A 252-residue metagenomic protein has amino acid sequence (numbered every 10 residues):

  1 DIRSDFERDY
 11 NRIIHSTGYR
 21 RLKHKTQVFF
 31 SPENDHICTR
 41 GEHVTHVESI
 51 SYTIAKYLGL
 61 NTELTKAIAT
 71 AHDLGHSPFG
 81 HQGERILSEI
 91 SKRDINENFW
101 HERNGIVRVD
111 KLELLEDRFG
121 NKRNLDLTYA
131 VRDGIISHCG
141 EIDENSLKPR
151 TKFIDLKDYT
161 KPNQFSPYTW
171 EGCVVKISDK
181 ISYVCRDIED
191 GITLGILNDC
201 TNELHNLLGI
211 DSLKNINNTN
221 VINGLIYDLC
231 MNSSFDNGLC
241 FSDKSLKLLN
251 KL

Functional and structural regions predicted by a protein language model:
D1-R40, V44-I54, N98, E102-R103 (+1 more regions): Histidine-centered, transition-metal-coordinating active-site segments
Y52-L64, R93: Short pre-active-site segment immediately N-terminal to the catalytic Zn-binding motif
N61-K66, Y168-W170: Short hydrophobic "helix-edge" motifs at membrane interfaces and signal-peptide entry regions
K66-A71, G75, V174-S178: Short alpha-helix carrying the canonical HExxH Zn2+-binding catalytic motif
L74-F79, S182: Short active-site segment of divalent metal-dependent hydrolases/proteases that encodes the spacing between
F79-Q82, S146-K148: Short acidic, glycine/serine/threonine-rich loops at helix termini
G80-R93: A glycine- and small-aliphatic-rich helix-loop capping segment at beta-alpha/alpha-beta transitions that lines
